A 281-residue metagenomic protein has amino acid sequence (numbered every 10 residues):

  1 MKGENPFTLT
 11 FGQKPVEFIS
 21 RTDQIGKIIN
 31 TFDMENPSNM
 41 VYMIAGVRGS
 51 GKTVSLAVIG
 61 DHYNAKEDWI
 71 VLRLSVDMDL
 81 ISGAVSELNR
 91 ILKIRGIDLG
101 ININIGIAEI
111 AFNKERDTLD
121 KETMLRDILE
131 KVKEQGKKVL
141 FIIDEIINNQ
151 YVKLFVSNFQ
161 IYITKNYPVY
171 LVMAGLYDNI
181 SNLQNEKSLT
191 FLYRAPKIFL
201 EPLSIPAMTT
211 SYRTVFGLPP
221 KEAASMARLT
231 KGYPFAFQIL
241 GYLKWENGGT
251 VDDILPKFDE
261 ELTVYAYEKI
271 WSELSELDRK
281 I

Functional and structural regions predicted by a protein language model:
M1-Y42, R90: A short, basic N-terminal segment
P37-V58: Walker A/P-loop nucleotide-binding motif
A45-R48, I70-L80: A short hydrophobic beta-strand->loop->alpha-helix junction that borders the nucleotide-binding pocket of P-loop NTPases
D68, D79-N113: Conserved NTP-binding/hydrolysis module of P-loop NTPases
K114-D178, N185-E186: Conserved Walker B catalytic segment
A195-A223, L229: Conserved small helical "lid"/interfacial subdomain of P-loop NTPases
P219-G248: AAA+ P-loop ATPase catalytic core
Q238-I281: Winged-helix-like regulatory helical subdomains adjacent to P-loop NTPase cores
